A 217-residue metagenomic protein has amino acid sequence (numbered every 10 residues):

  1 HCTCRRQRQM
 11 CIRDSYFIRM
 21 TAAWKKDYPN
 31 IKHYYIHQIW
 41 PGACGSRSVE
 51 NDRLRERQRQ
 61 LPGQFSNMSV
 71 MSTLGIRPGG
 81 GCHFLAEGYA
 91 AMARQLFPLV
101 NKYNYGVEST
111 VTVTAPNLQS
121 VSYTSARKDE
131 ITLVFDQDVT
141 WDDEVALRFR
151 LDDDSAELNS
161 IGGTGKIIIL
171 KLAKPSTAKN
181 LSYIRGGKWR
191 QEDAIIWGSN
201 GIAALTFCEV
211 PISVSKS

Functional and structural regions predicted by a protein language model:
H1-I12: Single conserved hydrophobic/aromatic residue that forms the stacking wall/gate of nucleotide- or nucleobase-binding
R13-Y35, L61, N67: Active-site neighborhood of glycoside hydrolase catalytic domains
H33-I39, E50-G79, A93-Y103, V107-S109: Extracellular serine-dependent O-acyl
G81-I131: Histidine-centered active-site loop/cap adjacent to the catalytic His in serine esterases/O-acetyl transfer systems
S125-V145, L151, L172: A short glycine/threonine-centered beta-strand motif
A146-P175: Acidic, low-complexity Ser/Thr/Gly/Pro-rich repeat segments typical of extracellular/periplasmic and surface-exposed
A173-A178, K188: Surface-exposed, short loops/turns at beta-strand junctions within beta-sandwich domains
R185-G198: Short acidic/polar inter-strand loop motif in beta-rich domains
